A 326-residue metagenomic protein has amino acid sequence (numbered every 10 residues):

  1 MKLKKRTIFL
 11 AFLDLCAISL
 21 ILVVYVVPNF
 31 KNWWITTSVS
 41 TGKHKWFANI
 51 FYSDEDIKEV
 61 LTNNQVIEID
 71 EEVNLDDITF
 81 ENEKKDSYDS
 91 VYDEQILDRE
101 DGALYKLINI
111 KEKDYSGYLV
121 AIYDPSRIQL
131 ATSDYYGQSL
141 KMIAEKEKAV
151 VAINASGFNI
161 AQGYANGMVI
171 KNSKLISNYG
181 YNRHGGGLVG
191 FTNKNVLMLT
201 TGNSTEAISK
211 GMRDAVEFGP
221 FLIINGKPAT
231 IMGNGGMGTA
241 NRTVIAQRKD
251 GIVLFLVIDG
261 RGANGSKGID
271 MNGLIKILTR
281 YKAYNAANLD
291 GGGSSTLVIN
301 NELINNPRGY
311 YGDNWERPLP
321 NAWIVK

Functional and structural regions predicted by a protein language model:
K2-G180: Zymogen propeptides
Y115-G117, K146-K148, H184, E217 (+2 more regions): Extracytoplasmic
G117-A121, L188, F221, V244 (+1 more regions): Conserved hydrophobic/aromatic beta-strand scaffold that supports enzyme active sites
A121, V150-N154, V189-G190, L197-M198 (+3 more regions): Structural recognition of the beta-strand scaffold that forms the well-ordered cores of secreted hydrolase catalytic
I122-D124, G190-V196, N225, Q247-G251 (+1 more regions): Short acidic-glycine loop/turn motifs at beta-strand connectors
D134-G137, N203-A207, I258-A263: Short, solvent-exposed aromatic-acidic interface loops
F158-G235: Active-site-adjacent helix-turn-beta-strand microarchitecture at beta-sheet edges that either contains or buttresses
G163-Y181, I231-Y284, L289, S294-K326: Conserved, well-ordered active-site substructure
